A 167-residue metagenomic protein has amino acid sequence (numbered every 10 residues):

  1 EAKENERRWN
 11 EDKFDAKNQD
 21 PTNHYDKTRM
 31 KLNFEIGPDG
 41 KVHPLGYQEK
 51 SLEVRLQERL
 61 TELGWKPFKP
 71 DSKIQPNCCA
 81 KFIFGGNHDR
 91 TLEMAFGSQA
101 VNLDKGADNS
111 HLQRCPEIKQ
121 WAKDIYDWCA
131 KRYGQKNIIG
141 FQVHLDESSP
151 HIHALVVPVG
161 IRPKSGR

Functional and structural regions predicted by a protein language model:
E1-R167: N-terminal nicking endonuclease/strand-transfer module with a His-rich metal-binding environment and a catalytic Tyr
